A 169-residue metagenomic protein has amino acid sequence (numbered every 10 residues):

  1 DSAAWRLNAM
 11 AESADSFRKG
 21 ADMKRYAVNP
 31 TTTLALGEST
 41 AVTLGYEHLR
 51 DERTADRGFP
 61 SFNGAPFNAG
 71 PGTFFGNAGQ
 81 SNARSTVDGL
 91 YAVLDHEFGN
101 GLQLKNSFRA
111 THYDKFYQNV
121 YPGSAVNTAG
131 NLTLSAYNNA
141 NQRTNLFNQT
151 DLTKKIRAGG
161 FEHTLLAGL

Functional and structural regions predicted by a protein language model:
D1-T54, N82-V93: Transmembrane beta-barrel wall of Gram-negative outer-membrane proteins
S2, S16, G20-D22, G101 (+3 more regions): Residue-level preference for alpha-helix termini and adjacent loops
R6-N8, P66-G70, G79-S81, V126-T128 (+1 more regions): Short linear motifs at secondary-structure transitions and domain/linker junctions
E12-D15, A69-G79, A129-N138: Extracytoplasmic loops and strand-loop junctions of Gram-negative outer membrane beta-barrel proteins
K19-A21, A41-G76, A110, D114-S124 (+1 more regions): Outer-membrane beta-barrel and related beta-rich outer-membrane complex signature in Gram-negative bacteria
G20-D22, N82-R84, G130-N131, T144-T150: A short linear-motif detector with a strong N-terminal bias
N29-T31, P71-A125: Extended alpha-helical regions
T86, L90-Y113, A136-L169: Face-selective signature of the C-terminal outer-membrane beta-barrel domain
